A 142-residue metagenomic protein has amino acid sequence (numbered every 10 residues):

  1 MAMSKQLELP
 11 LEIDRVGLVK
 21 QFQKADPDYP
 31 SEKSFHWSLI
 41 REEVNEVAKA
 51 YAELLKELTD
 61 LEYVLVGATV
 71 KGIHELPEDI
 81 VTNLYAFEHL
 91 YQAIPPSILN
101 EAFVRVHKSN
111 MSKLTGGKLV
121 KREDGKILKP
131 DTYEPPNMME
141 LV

Functional and structural regions predicted by a protein language model:
M1-V142: Flexible "arm" and connector segments at domain edges
